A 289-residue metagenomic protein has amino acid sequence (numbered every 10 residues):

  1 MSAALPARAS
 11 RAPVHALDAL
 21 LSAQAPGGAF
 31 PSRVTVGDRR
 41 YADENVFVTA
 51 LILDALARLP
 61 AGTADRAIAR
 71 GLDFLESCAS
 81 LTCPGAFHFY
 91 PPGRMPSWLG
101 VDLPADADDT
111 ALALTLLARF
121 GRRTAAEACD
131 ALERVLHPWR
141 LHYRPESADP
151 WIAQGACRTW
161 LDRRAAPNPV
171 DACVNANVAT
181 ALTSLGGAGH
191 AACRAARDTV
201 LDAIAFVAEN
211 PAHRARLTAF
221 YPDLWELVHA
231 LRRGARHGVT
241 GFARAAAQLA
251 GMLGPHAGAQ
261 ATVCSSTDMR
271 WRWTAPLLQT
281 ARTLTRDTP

Functional and structural regions predicted by a protein language model:
M1-P289: Preference for long, amphipathic alpha-helical scaffolds in soluble/luminal domains and all-alpha bundles
